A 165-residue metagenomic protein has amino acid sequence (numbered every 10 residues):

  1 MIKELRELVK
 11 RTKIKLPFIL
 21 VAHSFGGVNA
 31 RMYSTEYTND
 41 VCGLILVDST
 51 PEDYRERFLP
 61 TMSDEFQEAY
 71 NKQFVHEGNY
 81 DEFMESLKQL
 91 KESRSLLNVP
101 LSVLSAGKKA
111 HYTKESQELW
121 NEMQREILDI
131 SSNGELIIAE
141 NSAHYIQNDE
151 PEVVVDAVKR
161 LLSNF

Functional and structural regions predicted by a protein language model:
I2-L16: Conserved acidic catalytic loop of the alpha/beta-hydrolase fold
T12-D53: Conserved hydrolase catalytic core segment
I45-E77, E122: Flexible "cap/lid" loop of the alpha/beta hydrolase fold
Q73-S93, S116-R125: Active-site nucleophile elbow and catalytic-triad environment of alpha/beta-hydrolase enzymes
L97, V103-S105: Short beta-strand/loop motif that positions the catalytic acidic residue of the alpha/beta-hydrolase fold
A110-E140: Conserved loop-alpha-helix segment in the C-terminal half of the alpha/beta-hydrolase fold that carries the catalytic
G134, E140-F165: Catalytic active-site module of serine/aspartate enzymes centered on a nucleophile-bearing elbow/loop
